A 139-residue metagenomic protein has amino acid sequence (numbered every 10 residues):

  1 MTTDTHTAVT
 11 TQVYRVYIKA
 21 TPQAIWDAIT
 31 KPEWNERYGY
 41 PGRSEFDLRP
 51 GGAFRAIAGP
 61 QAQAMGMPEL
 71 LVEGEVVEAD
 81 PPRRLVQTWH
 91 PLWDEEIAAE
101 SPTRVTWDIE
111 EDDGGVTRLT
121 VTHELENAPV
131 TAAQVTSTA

Functional and structural regions predicted by a protein language model:
M1-T11: Short acidic N-proximal helix/loop "leader" segments that mark the beginning of a domain or an inter-domain linker
T10-I18: Short amphipathic
V13-Y14, P32-L71: Short beta-edge strand/loop motif at the mouth of beta-sheet-based domains
V16, V72-E78, T103-E111: Hydrophobic/aromatic beta-strand elements that line small-molecule binding cavities or substrate pockets in beta-rich
F54-A56, R84-T88, L119-V121: Short hydrophobic/aromatic-rich beta-strand segments that constitute the beta-sheet cores of beta-sandwich/beta-barrel
D80-L85, G114: Short, conserved beta-turn/loop elements at beta-strand boundaries and strand-helix junctions
D94-T138: Beta-strand/loop substructures that line and gate deep hydrophobic ligand-binding cavities in soluble
